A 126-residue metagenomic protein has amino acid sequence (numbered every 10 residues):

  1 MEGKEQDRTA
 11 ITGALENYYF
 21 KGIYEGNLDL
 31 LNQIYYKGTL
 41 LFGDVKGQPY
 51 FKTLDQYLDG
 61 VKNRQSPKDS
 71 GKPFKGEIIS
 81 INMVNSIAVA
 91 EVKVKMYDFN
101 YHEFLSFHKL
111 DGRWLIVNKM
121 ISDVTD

Functional and structural regions predicted by a protein language model:
M1-D29, Q33: Short, low-complexity N-terminal intrinsically disordered segments enriched in polar/charged residues
R8, G13, L40-V45, K52-F99: Surface-exposed, charged secondary-structure patches
N27-Q48: N-terminal trafficking/processing presequences and adjacent post-cleavage segments of proteins routed to secretion
Y35, V94-M96, M120: Short beta-strand segments enriched in hydrophobic/aromatic residues within well-folded beta-rich domains
K37, S86, G112-R113: Beta-strand-connecting loop/turn residues
K46-K52, I121-D126: Short, charge- and proline-biased low-complexity linear segments that act as flexible interaction/docking motifs
N100-D126: Short beta-strand edge/turn micro-motifs at domain boundaries
